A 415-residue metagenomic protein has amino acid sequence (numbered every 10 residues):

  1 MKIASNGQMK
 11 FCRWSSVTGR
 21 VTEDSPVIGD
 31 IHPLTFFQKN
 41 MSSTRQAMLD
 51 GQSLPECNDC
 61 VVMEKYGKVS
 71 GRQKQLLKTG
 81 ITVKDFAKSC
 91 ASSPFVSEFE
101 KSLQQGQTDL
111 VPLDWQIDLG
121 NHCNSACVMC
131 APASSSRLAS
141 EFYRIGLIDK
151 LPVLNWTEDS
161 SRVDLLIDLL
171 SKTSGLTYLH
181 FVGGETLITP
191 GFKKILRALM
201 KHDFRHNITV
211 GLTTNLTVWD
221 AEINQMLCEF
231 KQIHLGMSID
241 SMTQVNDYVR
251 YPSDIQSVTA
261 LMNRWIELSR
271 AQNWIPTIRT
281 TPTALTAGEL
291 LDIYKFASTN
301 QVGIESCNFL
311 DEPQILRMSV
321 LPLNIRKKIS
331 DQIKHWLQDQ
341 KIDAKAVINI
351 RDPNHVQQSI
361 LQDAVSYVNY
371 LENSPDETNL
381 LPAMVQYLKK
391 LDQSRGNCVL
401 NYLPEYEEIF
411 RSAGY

Functional and structural regions predicted by a protein language model:
M1-G29, Q75-L77, D118, A139 (+3 more regions): Radical SAM enzyme [4Fe-4S]-AdoMet core and its adjacent flexible, acidic and glycine-rich loops/tails across
F11-W14, P55-Y66, H122-P132: Local cysteine-cluster metal-coordination motifs and their immediate loop/turn environment, predominantly Fe-S cluster
S16-E64: Membrane-interface junctions of multi-pass transporters
G19, E64-G71, C130, S134-Y143: Cys/His-rich zinc-coordinating "finger/knuckle" motifs
Y66-L113, C123-S125: Recognition helices and adjacent regulatory flanks at domain boundaries
L76-S97, Y143-L165: Short microdomains enriched in Cys/His and/or Lys/Arg
L110-H122, A133-S161, S174-P190, H202-A221 (+3 more regions): Core AdoMet radical
G191-R197, D220-L227, E289-L291: Distinct, well-ordered alpha-helical segments
